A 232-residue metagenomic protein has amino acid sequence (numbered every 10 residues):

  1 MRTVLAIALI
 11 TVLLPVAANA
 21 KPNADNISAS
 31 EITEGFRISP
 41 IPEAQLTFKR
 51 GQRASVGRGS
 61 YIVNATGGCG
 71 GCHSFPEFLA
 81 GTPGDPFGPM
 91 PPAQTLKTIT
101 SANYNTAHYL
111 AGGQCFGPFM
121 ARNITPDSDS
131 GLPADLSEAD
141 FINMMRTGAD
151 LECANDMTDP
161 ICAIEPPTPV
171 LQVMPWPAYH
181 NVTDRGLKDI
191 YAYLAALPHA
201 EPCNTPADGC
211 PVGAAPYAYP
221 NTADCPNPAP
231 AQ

Functional and structural regions predicted by a protein language model:
M1-V4: Positively charged n-region of N-terminal signal peptides that target proteins for export
A6-P15: Bacterial N-terminal signal peptides
A18-P22: Boundary at the C-terminal end of the N-terminal hydrophobic targeting segment
E34-N64: Electrostatic cytochrome c docking/interface patches
G59, T66-P76, F141, I190 (+1 more regions): The canonical Cys-X-X-Cys-His
G71-L96, P211-V212: Acidic helix-start/capping segments at beta-turn-to-alpha-helix junctions
D85, L136-N143, D150-L171, E201-P211: Extended intrinsically disordered, low-complexity coil regions enriched in Ser, Thr, Gly, Ala and often Pro
G88-R146, D150-C153, W176-L187: Electron-transfer interface patches adjacent to heme c in soluble/periplasmic c-type cytochromes and di-/multiheme
